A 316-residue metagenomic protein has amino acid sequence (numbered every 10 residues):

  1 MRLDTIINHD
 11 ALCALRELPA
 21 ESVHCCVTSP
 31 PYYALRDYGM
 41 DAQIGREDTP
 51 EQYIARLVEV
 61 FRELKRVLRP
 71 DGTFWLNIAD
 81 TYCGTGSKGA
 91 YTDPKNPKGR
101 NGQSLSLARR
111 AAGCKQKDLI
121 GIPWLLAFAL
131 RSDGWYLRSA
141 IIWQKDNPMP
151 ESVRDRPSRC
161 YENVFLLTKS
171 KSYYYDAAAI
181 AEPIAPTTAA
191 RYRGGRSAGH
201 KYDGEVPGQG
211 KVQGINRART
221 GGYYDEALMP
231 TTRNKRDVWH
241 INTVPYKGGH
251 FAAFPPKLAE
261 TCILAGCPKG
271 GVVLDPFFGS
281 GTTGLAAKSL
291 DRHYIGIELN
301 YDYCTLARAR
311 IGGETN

Functional and structural regions predicted by a protein language model:
M1-N316: Core catalytic lobe of class I
